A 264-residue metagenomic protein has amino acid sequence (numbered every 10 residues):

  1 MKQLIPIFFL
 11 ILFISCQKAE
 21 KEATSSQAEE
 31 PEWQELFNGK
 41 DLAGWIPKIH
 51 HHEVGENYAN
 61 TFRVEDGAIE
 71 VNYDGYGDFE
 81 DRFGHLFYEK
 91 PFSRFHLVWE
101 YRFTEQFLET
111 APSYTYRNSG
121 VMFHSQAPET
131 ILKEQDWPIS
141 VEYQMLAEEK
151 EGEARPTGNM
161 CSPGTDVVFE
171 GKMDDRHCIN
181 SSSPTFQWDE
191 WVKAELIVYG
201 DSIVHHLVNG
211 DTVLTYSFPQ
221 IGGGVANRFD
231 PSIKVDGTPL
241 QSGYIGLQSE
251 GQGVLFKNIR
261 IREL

Functional and structural regions predicted by a protein language model:
K2-F9: Sec-dependent signal peptide recognition, specifically the positively charged N-region followed immediately by
F9-Q17: Hydrophobic h-region of N-terminal signal peptides that target proteins for export in Gram-negative bacteria
C16-L264: Carbohydrate-interacting regions of secretory-pathway proteins
